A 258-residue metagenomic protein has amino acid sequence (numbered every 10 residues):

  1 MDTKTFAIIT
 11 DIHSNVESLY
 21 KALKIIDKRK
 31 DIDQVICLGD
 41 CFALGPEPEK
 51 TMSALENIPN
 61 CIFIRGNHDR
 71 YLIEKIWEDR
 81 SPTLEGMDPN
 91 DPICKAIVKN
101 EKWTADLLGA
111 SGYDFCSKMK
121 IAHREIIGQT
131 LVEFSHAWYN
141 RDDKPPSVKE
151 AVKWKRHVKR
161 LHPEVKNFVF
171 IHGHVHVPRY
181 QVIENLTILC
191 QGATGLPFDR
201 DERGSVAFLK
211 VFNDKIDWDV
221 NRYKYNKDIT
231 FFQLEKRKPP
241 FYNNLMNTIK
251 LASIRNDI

Functional and structural regions predicted by a protein language model:
M1-A7, R124-E133, I183-I188, I216: Beta-strand-turn-beta hairpins that frame and shape the catalytic cleft of phosphate-ester-processing enzymes
M1-C61, K238-Y242: N-terminal active-site segment of His-dependent metallophosphoesterases
I9-T10, V35-D40, L44, I62-N67 (+3 more regions): Active-site neighborhood of phospho(di)ester-bond hydrolases with catalytic His/Asp-centered motifs
H13-S18, A43-P46, H68-E74, R141 (+2 more regions): Active-site environment of divalent metal-dependent phosphoester hydrolases
I58-I121, V152-V165: Active-site neighborhood of divalent metal-dependent phosphoester bond hydrolases
M87, G128-V165: Active-site-proximal segments of metal-dependent phosphoesterases and phosphodiesterases across multiple
W154-Q181, L186-L189: Anionic-ligand binding region
V182-I258: Acidic, His/Gly-rich catalytic cores of divalent-metal-dependent hydrolytic chemistry
